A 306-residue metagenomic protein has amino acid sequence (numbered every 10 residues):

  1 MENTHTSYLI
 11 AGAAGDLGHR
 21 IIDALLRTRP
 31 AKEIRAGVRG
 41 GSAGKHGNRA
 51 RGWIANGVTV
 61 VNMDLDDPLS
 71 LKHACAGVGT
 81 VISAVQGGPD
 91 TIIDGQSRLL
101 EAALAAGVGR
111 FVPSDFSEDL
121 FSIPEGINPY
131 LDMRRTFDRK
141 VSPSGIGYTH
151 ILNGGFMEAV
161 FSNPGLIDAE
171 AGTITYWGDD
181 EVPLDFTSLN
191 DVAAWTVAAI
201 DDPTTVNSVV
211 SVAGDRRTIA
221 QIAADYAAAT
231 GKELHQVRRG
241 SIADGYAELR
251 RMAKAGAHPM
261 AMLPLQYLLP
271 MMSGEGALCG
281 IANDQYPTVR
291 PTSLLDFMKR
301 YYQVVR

Functional and structural regions predicted by a protein language model:
E2-E33, G37-R51, V60, D66-L69 (+7 more regions): Oxidoreductase cofactor-interface core, primarily capturing Rossmann-like NAD(P)-dependent enzymes
V78: An anion/phosphate-binding loop that grips the pyrophosphate of nucleotide cofactors and donors
V81: Receiver (REC) domain switch-region micro-motif
V85: Glycine-rich, N-terminal phosphate-binding loop of Rossmann-like dinucleotide-binding domains
R98, A102: Short, conserved SAM-binding segment of the class I
I242-R306: A hydrophobic C-terminal alpha-helical subdomain
